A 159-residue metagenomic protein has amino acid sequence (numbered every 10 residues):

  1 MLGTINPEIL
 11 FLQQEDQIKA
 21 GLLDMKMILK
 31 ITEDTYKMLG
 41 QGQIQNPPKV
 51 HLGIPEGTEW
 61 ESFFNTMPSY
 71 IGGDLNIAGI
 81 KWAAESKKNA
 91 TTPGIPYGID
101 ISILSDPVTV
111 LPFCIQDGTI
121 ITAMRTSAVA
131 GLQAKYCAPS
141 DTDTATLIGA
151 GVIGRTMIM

Functional and structural regions predicted by a protein language model:
M1-A123, V129-G131, D141: N-terminal ligand-binding/catalytic initiation module
A123-M124, R155: Loop/helix-junction capping segments adjacent to catalytic residues or to phosphate/diphosphate-binding pockets
A130, D141-M159: Glycine-rich adenosine-cofactor-binding loop
L132-Y136: Short glycine/serine- and small hydrophobic-enriched flexible loop segments
